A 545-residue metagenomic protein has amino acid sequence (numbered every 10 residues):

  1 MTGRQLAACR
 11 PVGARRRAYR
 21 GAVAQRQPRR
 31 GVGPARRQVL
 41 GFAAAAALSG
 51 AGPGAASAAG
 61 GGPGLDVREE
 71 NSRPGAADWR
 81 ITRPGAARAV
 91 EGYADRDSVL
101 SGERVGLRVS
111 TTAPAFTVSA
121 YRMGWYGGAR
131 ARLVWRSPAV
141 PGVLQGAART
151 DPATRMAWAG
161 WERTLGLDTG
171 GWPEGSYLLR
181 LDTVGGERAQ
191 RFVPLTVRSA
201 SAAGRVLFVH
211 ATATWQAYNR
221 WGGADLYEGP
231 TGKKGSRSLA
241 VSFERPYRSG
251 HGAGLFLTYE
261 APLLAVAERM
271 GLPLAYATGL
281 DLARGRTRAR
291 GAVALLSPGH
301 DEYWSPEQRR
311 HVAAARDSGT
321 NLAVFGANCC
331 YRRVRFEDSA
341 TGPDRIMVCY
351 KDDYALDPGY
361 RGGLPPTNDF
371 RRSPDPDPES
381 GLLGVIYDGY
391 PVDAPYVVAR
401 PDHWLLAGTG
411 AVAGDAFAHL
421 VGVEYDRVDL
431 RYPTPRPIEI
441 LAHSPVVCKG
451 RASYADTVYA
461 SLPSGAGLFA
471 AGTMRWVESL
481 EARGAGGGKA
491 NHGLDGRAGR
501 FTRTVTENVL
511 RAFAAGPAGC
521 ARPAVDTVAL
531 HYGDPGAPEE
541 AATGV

Functional and structural regions predicted by a protein language model:
M1-P34, A45-S49: N-terminal secretory signal peptides
R68-S72, M123-Y126, A131-L165, R180-T183 (+6 more regions): Catalytic cores of eukaryotic secretory-pathway lumenal/extracellular enzymes that build and remodel glycoconjugates
S72-R88: Proline/serine/threonine-rich low-complexity linkers at boundaries of modular beta-sandwich domains
E103-L107: Structural beta-strand segments of beta-rich domains
P114-F116, A120-G124, A131, W135-P138 (+2 more regions): Aromatic-Pro/Gly-enriched surface loop or interdomain linker that acts as a lid/target-recognition segment
F116, M156-A202: Extended acidic/polar, glycine-enriched regions that form or flank non-catalytic beta-rich accessory modules
G146-A157, T164-L167, W172, G252-D338 (+2 more regions): Helical hinge/lid and interdomain linker segments adjacent to catalytic or ligand-binding clefts that mediate domain
R333, S339-A542: Long, C-terminal catalytic modules of enzymes
